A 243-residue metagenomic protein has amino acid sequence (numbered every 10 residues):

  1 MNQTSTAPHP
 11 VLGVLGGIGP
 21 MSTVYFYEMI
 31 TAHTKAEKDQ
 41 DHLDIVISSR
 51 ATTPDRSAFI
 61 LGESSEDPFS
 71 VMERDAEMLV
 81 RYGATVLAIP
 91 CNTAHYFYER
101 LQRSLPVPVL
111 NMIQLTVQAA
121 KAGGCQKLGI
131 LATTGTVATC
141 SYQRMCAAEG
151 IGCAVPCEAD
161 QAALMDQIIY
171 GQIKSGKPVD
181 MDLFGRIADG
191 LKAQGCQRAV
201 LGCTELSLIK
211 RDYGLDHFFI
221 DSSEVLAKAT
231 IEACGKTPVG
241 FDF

Functional and structural regions predicted by a protein language model:
M1-F243: Non-catalytic structural scaffold of enzyme domains
